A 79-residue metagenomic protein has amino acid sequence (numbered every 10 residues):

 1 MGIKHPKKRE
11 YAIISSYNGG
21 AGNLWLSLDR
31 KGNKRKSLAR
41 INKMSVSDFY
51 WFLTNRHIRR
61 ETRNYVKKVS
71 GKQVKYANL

Functional and structural regions predicted by a protein language model:
M1-L79: Non-catalytic cell-wall polysaccharide-engagement segments
